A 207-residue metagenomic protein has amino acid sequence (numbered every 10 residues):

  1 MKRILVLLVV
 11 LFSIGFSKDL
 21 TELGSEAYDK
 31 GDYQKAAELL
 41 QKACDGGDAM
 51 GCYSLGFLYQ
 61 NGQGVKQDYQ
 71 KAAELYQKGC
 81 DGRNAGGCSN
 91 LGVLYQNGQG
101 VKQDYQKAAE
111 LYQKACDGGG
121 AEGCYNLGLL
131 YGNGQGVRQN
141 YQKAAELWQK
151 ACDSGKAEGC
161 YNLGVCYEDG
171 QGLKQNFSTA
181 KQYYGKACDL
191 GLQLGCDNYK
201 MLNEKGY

Functional and structural regions predicted by a protein language model:
I4-S13: Sec-dependent N-terminal signal peptides
K18-K35, L39-K42, G46: Alpha-helical segment of the N-proximal tetratricopeptide repeat
L20-A27, S54-N61, C88-N97, N126-N133 (+2 more regions): Hydrophobic face of amphipathic alpha-helices that form TPR/SEL1-like repeat modules and related alpha-solenoid
D29-K30, D45, Y59, Q63-Q67 (+10 more regions): Short coil/turn and helix-start
G79, Q175-Q193, K200: TPR/TPR-like (Sel1-like) alpha-helical repeat modules
